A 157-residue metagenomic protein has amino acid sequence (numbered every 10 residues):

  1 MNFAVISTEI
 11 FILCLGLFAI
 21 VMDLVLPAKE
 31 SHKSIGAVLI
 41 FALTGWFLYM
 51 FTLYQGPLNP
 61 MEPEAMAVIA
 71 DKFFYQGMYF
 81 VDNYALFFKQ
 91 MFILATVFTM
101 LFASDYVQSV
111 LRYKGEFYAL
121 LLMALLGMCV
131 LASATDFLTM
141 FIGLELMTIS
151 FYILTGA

Functional and structural regions predicted by a protein language model:
M1-A157: Alpha-helical transmembrane segments of multi-pass membrane proteins predominantly involved in bioenergetics
